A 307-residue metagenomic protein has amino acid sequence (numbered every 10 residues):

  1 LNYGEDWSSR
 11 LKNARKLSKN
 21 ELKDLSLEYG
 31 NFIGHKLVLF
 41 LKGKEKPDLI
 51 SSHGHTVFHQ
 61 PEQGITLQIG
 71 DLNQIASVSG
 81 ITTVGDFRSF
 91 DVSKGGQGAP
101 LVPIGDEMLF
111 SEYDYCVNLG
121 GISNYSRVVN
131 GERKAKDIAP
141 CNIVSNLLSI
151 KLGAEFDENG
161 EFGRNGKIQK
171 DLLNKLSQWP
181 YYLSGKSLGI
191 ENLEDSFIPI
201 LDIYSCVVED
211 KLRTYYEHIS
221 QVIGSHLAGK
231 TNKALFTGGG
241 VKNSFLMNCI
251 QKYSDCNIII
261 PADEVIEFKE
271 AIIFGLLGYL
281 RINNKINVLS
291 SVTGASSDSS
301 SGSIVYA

Functional and structural regions predicted by a protein language model:
L1, G131-S220, N283-N284, T293-A307: Conserved ATP-utilizing enzyme core subdomain
L1-N13, V78-G80, V84-L109, Y115-Y182: Glycine-rich phosphate-binding loop plus the immediately following alpha-helix
S18-L72: Short beta-strand-loop/turn "lid" adjacent to the catalytic site in phosphate-handling enzymes
I33-F40, V208-N232, R281: Phosphate/ATP-binding catalytic cores across multiple sugar-kinase/actin-like superfamilies, primarily ASKHA
P47-D48, D114, N232-A234: Conserved acidic residues
V57, N232-Q251: Glycine-rich phosphate-binding loops at beta-strand->alpha-helix junctions
Q63-Q74, D106-L109, V129-R133, C249-C256: A glycine- and small-aliphatic-rich helix-loop capping segment at beta-alpha/alpha-beta transitions that lines
Q251-I273: Conserved phosphate-binding/catalytic loops in two-lobed NTP-binding clefts
